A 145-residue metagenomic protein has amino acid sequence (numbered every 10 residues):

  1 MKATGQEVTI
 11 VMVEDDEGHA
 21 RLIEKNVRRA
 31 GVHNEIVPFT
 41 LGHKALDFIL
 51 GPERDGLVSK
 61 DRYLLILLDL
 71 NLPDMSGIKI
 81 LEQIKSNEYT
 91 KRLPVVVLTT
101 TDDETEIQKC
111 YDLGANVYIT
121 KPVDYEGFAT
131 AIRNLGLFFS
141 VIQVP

Functional and structural regions predicted by a protein language model:
M1-V11, D16-V37, L41-L46, L50 (+2 more regions): Non-catalytic signal-transmission and effector/linker regions of two-component phosphorelay proteins
D55-D61, K85-R92, L113: Conserved phosphotransfer cores of two-component systems
D69, T99: Active-site residues of response regulator receiver
P73, D103: The feature encodes the CheY-like receiver
N116: Short, glycine/charged-rich "phosphate-handling" switch motifs in NTP-dependent and phosphotransfer domains
K121: A Lys-centered signature of the CheY-like receiver
